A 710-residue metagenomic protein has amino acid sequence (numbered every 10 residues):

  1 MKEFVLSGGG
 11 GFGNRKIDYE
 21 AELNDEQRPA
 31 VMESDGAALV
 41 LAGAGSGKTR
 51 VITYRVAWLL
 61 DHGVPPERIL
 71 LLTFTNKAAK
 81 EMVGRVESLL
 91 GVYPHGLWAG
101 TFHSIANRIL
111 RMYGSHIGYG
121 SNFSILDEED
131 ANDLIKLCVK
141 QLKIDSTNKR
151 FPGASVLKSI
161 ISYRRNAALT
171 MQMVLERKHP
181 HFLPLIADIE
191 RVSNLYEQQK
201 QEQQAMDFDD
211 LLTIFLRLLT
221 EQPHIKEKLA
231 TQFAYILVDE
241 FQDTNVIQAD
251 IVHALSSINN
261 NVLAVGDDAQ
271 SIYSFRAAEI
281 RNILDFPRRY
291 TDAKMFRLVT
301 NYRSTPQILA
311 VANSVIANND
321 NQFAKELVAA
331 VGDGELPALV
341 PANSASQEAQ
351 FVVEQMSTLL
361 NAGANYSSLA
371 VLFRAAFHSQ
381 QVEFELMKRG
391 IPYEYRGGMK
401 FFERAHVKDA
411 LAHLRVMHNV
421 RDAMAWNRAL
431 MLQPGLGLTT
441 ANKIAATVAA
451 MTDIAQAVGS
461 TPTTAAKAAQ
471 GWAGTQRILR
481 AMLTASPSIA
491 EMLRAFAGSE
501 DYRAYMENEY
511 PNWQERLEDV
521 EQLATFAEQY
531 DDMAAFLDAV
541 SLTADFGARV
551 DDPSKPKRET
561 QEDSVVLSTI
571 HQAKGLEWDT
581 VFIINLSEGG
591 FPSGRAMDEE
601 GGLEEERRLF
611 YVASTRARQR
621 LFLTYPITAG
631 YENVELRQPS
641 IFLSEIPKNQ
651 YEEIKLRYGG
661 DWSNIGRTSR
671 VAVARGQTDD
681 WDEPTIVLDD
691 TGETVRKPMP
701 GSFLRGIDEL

Functional and structural regions predicted by a protein language model:
M1-K16, Y651-L710: Acidic, low-complexity intrinsically disordered tails
M1-L126, N132, Q203, E227 (+1 more regions): P-loop NTPase Walker
K2-R15, E20, W58, V246-A342: Conserved RecA-like helicase ATPase core segment that couples NTP binding/hydrolysis to strand translocation
A21-L41, V51, L70, A78-A79 (+4 more regions): Conserved helicase NTPase motor core
G36, V64-R68, Y93-G96, I258-N261 (+9 more regions): Short glycine-/polar-rich loops that comprise or flank the Walker A/P-loop and associated switch/sensor motifs
V40, A44-I52, T291-K294, V299-P392 (+1 more regions): Helicase P-loop NTPase motor core
P94-L97, S115-D209, F233, R297 (+2 more regions): ATP-hydrolysis module of ASCE/P-loop NTPase motor domains, specifically the Walker B Asp-Glu catalytic pair
K178, F182, N365, S379 (+4 more regions): Conserved helicase C-terminal RecA-like lobe
